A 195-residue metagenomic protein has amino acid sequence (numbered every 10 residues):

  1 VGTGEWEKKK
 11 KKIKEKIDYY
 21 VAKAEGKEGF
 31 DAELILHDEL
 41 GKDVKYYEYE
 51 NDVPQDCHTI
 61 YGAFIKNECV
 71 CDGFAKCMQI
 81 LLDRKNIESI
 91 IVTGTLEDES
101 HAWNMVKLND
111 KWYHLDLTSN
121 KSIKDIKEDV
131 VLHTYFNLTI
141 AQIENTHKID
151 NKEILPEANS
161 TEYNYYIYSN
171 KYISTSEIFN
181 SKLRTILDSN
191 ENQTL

Functional and structural regions predicted by a protein language model:
V1-T3: Structured beta-strand-rich cores of soluble
E5-A63: Secondary-structure boundary elements
K9, A32, V70, F74 (+1 more regions): Hydrophobic (often cysteine-bearing) scaffold residues that line and stabilize catalytic clefts of nucleotide/cofactor
E25-G26, E97, D188-N190: Short, ordered beta-strand-loop transition motifs
G29-L34, K42, K85-I90, N109-K111 (+1 more regions): Loop/turn elements at helix/coil->beta-strand transitions in domains of secreted/extracellular proteins
I60-F74: A short, highly charged nucleic-acid-interacting micro-segment common to nuclease and nuclease-linked defense proteins
G73-Q142: Hydrophobic/aromatic-rich core segments of domains that either
K111-L195: His-Asp-centered catalytic microenvironments across diverse enzyme cores, prominently the transglutaminase-like
